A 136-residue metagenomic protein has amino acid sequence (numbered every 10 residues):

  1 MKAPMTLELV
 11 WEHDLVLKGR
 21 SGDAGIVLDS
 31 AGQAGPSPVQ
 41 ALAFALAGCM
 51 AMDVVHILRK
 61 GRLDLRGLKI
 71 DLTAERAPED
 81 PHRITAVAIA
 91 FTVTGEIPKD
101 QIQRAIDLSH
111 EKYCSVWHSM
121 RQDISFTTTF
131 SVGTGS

Functional and structural regions predicted by a protein language model:
M1-A45, V54-S136: Extended beta-strand/beta-hairpin segments
C49-M50: Alpha-helical metal-binding/catalytic segments enriched in His/Glu/Asp
